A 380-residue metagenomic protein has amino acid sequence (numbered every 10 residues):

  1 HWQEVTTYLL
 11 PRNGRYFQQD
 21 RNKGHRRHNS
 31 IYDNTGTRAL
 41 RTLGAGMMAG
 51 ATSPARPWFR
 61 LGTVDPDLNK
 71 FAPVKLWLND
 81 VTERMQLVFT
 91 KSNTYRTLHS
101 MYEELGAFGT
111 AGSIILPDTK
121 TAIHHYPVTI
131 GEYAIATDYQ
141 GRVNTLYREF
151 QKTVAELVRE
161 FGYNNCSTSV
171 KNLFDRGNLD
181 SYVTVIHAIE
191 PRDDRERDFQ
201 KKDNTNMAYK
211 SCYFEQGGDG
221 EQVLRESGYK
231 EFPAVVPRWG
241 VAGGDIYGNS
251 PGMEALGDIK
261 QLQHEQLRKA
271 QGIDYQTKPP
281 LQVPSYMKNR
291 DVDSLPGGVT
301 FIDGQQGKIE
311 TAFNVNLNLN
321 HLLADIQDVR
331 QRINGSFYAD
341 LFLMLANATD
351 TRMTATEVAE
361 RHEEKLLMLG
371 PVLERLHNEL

Functional and structural regions predicted by a protein language model:
H1-G177: Extended, helix-rich architectural segments
G24-S30, F59-K75, E83-F89, V236-G257 (+2 more regions): Charged, low-complexity surface segments at secondary-structure and domain boundaries
R38-F59, L68-A72, R225, K230-P237 (+1 more regions): Long amphipathic alpha-helical segments
L43-M48, T97-L105, V185, A234 (+3 more regions): Generic hydrophobic, helix-prone segments enriched in Leu/Val/Ile
F71-N79, K91-Y95, G252-Q263, L323 (+2 more regions): Generic detection of long, well-ordered alpha-helical segments
L87, K91-L98, A107, A111 (+5 more regions): Intrinsically disordered or highly flexible coil/loop and linker segments, enriched in small and charged/polar residues
L116-P296: Structured, contiguous alpha/beta core segments that scaffold functional sites
